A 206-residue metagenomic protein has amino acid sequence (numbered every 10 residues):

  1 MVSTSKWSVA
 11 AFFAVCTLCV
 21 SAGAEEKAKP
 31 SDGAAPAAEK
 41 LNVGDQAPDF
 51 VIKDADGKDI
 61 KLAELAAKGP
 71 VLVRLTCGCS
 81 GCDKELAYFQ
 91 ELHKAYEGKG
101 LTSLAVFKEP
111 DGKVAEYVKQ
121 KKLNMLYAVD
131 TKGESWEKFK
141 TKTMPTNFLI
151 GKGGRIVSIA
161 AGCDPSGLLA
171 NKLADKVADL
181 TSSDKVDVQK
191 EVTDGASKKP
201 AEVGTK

Functional and structural regions predicted by a protein language model:
M1-A11: Bacterial N-terminal signal peptides that target proteins for export
A10-C19: Bacterial N-terminal signal peptides
S21-E26: Boundary at the C-terminal end of the N-terminal hydrophobic targeting segment
A28-L62: N-terminal "domain-start" segment that seeds a small globular fold
A63-D83: Short active-site neighborhood of thiol/selenol oxidoreductases, capturing the structured segment around
D83-K121, T131-K138: Structural microenvironment flanking redox-active thiols in thiol-disulfide oxidoreductases
K122-L126, K140-F148: Structural micro-motif
L149-K206: Thiol-/selenol-based redox modules, centered on thioredoxin-like and closely related oxidoreductase domains
